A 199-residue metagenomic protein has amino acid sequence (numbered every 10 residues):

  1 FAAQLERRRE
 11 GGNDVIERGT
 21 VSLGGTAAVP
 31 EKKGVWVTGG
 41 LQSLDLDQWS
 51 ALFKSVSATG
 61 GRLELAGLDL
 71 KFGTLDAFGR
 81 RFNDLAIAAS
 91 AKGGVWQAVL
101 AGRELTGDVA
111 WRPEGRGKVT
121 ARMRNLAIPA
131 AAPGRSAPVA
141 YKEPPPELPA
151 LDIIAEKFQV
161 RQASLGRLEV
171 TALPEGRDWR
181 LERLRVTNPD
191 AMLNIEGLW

Functional and structural regions predicted by a protein language model:
F1-W199: Membrane-proximal interfacial segments on either side of biological membranes
